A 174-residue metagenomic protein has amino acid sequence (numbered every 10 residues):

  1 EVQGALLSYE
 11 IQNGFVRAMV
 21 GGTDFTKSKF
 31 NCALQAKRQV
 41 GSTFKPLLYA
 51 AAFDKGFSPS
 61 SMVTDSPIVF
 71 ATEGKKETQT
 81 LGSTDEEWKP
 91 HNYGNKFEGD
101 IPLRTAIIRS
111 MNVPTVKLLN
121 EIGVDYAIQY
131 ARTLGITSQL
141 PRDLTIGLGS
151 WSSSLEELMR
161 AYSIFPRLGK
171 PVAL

Functional and structural regions predicted by a protein language model:
E1-E10, R104-I107, N120: Beta-lactamase-like hydrolase cores
V2-T26: A short, well-structured edge-of-sheet supersecondary motif
I11, F25-K27, F53-S61, T137-Q139 (+1 more regions): Secondary-structure transition/capping motifs at alpha-helix termini and the adjoining loop/turn into the next element
N13-G14, K37-S66, F70-A71, A106 (+1 more regions): Active-site SXXK
F25-A36: A short, polar/charged loop-to-alpha-helix boundary motif
F57-A127, R167, P171: Conserved catalytic neighborhood of penicillin-recognizing serine enzymes
I122-S138: Short, charged, amphipathic alpha-helices and their helix-cap/turn boundaries
T133-L174: Active-site-proximal helix/loop microenvironment of the serine DD-peptidase/beta-lactamase transpeptidase fold
